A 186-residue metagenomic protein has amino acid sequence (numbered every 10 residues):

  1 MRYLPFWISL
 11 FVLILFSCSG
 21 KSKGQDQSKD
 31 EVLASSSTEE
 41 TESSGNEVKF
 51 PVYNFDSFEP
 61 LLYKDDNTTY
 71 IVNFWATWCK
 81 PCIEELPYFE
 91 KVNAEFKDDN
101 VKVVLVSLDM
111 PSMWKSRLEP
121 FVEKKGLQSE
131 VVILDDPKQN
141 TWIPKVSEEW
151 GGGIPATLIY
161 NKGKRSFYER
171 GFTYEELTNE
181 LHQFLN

Functional and structural regions predicted by a protein language model:
M1-V52, N186: N-terminal targeting signals for export/organelle localization
K49-Y70: A short beta-strand-turn-helix
D65-Y70, D99-K102, L127-E130: Loop/turn elements at helix/coil->beta-strand transitions in domains of secreted/extracellular proteins
T68-Y70, W75-W78, M110: Short pre-active-site segment immediately N-terminal to redox-active cysteine/selenocysteine motifs in thiol-based
F74-K91: Conserved redox-active cysteine motifs that mediate thiol-disulfide chemistry, especially di-cysteine Cys-X(1-2)-Cys
L86-K125, K138-P144: Structural microenvironment flanking redox-active thiols in thiol-disulfide oxidoreductases
F121-I154, K162: Short, internal strand/loop/helix patches that form the active-site neighborhood or redox-interaction surface
I154-N186: Thiol-/selenol-based redox modules, centered on thioredoxin-like and closely related oxidoreductase domains
